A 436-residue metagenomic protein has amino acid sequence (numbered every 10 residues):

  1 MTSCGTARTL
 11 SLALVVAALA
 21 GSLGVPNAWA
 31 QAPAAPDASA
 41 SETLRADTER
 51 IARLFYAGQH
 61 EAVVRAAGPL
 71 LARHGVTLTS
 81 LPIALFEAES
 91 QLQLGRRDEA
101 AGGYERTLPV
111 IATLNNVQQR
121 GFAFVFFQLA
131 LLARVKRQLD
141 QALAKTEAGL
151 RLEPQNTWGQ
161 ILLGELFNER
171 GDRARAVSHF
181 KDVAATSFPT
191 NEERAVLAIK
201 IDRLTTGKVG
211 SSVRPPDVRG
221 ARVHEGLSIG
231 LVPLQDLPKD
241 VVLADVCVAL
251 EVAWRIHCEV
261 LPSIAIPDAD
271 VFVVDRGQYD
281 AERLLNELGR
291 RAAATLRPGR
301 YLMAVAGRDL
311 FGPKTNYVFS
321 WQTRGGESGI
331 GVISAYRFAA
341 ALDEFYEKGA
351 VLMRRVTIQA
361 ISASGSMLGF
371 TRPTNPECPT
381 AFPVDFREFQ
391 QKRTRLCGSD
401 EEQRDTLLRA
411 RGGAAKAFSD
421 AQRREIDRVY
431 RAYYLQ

Functional and structural regions predicted by a protein language model:
Y56-A57, Q93, V135, E169 (+1 more regions): Register position in tetratricopeptide repeats
G75-L78, A112, R120, P154 (+1 more regions): Short coil turns that delineate tetratricopeptide repeat
F86, G121, Q128, L162 (+1 more regions): Canonical tetratricopeptide repeat
D240-I361, M367-T374: Metzincin-family zinc-dependent endopeptidase catalytic domain
G331-R355, T371-Q436: Metalloprotease/metallohydrolase-associated module, dominated by Zn2+-dependent proteases
